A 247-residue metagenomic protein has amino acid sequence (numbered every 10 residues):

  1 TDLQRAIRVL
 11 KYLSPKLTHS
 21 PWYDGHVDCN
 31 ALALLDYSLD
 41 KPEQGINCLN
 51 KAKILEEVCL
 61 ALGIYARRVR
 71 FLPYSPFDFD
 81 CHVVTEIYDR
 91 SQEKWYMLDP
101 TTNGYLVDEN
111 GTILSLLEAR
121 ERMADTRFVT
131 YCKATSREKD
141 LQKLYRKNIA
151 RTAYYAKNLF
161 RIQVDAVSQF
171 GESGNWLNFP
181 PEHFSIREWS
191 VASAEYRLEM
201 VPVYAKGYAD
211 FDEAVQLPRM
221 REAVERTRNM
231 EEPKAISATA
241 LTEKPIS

Functional and structural regions predicted by a protein language model:
T1-I46, R221, M230: Secondary-structure boundary elements
T1-R5, D40-K51, F77, D108-R120: Extracytoplasmic/periplasmic, Sec-exported soluble proteins
D2-I7, L60-R67, S91-W95: Loop/turn elements at helix/coil->beta-strand transitions in domains of secreted/extracellular proteins
V9, L13, K41-R70, T85: Cysteine-centered nucleophilic/redox motifs
L17, P21, R67, Y88: Cell-envelope and extracellular/periplasmic
R67-Y74, T101: Short, surface-exposed recognition loops or helix-turn segments adjacent to catalytic cores
L72-V84: Beta-rich nucleic-acid/ligand-interaction surfaces
P76-F77, I87-I246: His-Asp-centered catalytic microenvironments across diverse enzyme cores, prominently the transglutaminase-like
